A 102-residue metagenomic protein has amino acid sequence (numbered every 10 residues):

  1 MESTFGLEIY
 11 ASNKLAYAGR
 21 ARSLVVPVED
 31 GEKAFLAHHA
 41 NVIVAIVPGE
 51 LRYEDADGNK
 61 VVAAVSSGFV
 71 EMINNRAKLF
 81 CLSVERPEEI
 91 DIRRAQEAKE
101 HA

Functional and structural regions predicted by a protein language model:
M1-T4: Short, charged, intrinsically disordered terminal tails
G6-E97, H101: Compact, glycine-rich, soluble single-domain proteins
